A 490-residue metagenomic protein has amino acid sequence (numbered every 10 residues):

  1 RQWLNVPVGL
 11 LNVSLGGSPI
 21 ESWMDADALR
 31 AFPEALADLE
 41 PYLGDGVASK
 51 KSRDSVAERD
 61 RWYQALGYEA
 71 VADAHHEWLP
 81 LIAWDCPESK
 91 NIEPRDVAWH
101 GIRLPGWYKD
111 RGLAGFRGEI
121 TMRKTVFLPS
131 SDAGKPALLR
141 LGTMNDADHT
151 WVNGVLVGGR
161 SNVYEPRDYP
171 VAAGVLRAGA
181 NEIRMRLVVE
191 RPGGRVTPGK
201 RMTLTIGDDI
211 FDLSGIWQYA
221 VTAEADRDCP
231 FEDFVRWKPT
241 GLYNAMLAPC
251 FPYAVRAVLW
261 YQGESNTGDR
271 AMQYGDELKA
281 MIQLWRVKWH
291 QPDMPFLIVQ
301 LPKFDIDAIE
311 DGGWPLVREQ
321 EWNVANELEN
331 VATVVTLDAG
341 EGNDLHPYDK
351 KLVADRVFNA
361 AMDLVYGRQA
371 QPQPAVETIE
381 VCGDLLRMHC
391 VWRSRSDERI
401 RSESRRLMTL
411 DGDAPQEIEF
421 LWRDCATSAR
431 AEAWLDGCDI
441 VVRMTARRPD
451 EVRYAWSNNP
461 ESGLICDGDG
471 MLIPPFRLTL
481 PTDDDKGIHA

Functional and structural regions predicted by a protein language model:
L4-G9, A180, Y253-A257, Q291-L297 (+1 more regions): Loop/turn elements at helix/coil->beta-strand transitions in domains of secreted/extracellular proteins
V13-D110, A180-V255: An acidic-aromatic loop/edge-strand motif
W99, V126-L128, D132-G154, I183-M185: Aromatic-lined ligand-binding clefts that engage carbohydrates, nucleic acids, or primary amines
R111, N145, H149-Y169, P415-I440: Solvent-exposed beta-strand/loop surfaces of large extracellular or lumenal domains
L113-R117, K135-L138, L352, N359-D411: Surface beta-strand/loop "capping" patches
F116-P129, R167-Y169, N244: Short beta-strands within extracellular/lumenal beta-sheet-rich domains
T143, T150-T203: Beta-strand-rich ligand-recognition modules
R393-A490: C-terminal beta-sandwich/jelly-roll accessory domains of carbohydrate-active enzymes
